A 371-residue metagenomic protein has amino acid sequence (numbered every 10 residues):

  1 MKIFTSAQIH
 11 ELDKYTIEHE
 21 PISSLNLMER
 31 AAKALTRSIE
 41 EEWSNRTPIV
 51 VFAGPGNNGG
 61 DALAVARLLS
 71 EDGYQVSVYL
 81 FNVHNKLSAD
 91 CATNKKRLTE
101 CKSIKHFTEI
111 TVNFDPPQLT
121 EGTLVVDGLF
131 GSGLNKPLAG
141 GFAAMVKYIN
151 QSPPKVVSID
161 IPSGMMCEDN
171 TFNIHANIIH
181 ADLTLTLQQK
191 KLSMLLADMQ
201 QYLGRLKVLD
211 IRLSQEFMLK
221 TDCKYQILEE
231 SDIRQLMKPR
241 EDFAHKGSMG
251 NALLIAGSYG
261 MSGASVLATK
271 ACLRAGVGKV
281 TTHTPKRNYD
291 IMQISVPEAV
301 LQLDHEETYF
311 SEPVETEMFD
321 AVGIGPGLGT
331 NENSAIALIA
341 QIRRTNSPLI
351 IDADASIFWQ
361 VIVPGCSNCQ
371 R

Functional and structural regions predicted by a protein language model:
M1-N82, S88, L183, M194-A353 (+1 more regions): Small-residue (G/A/S/T)-rich helix-start motifs and N-terminal tracts that mark the onset
T16-H19, S23, K105, V156-I159: Short secondary-structure junctions and interdomain/linker hinges
A64-N150, D290-Q302, E312-V314, M318: N-terminal small/polar loop signature for handling phosphorylated ligands or for N-terminal nucleophile
N94-F107, N170, H175-M199, V296-A299 (+1 more regions): Structural recognition of alpha->loop->beta junctions
N94-K95, F142-A143, A181, A335-L338: Amphipathic alpha-helical segments in well-structured domains
G122-L124, L129-C223: Internal gly/pro-rich beta-alpha loop/helix module that stabilizes soluble enzyme cofactors or their anionic handles
